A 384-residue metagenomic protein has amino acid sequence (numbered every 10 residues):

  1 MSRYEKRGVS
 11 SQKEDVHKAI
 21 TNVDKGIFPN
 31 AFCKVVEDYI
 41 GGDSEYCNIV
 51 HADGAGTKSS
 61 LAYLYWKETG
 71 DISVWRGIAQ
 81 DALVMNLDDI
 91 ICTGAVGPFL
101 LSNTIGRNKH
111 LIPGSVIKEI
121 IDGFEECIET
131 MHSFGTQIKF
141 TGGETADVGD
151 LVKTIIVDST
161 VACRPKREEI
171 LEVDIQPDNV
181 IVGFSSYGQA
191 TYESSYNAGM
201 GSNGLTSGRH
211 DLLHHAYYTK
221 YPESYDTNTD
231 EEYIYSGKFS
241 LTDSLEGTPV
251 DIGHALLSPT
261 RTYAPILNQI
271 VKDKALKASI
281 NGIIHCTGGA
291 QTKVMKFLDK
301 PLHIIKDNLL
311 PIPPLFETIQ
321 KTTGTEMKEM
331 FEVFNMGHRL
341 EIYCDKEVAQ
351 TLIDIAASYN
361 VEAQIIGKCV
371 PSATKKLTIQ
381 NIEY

Functional and structural regions predicted by a protein language model:
M1-Y384: Helix-biased detector of long, well-ordered alpha-helical tracts
